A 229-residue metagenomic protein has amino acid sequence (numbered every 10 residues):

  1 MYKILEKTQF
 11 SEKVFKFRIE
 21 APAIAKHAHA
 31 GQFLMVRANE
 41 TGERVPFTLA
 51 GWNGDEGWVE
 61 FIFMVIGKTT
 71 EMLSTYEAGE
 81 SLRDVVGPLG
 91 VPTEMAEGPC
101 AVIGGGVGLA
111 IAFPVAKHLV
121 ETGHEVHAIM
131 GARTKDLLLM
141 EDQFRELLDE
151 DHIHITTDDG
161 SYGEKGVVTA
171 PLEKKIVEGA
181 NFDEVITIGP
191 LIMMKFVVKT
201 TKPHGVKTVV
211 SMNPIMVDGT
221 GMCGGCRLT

Functional and structural regions predicted by a protein language model:
M1-E80: Ferredoxin-reductase
V14, A28-A30, E94-A96, T220-G221: Short glycine/proline-enriched turns and hinge-like loops at secondary-structure junctions
A21, D158, L228: Active-site donor-binding loop signature of nucleotide-sugar glycosyltransferases
V36, D84-V85, L228: A generic structural signal for residues embedded in beta-strands
K68-I215: FNR/FR-type flavoprotein reductase catalytic core
V217-T229: Cysteine-cluster motifs in flexible loop/terminal segments that predominantly coordinate metals
